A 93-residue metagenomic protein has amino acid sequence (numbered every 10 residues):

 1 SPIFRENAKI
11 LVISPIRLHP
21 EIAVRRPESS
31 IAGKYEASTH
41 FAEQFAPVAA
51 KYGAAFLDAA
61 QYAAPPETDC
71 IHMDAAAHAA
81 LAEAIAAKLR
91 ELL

Functional and structural regions predicted by a protein language model:
S1-L93: Alpha-helical cap/lid subdomain in secreted, periplasmic, or secretory-pathway luminal O-acyl-processing enzymes
